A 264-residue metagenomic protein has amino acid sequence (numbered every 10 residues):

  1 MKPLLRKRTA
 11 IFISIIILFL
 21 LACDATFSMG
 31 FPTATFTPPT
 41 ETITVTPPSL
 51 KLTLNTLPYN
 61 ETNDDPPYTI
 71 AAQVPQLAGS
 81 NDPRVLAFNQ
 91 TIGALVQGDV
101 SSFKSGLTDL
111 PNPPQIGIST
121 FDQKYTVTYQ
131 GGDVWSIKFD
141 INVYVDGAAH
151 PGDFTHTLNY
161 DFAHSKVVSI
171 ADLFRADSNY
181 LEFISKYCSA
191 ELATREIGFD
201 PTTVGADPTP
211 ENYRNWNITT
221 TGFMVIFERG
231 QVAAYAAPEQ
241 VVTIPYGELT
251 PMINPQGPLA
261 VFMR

Functional and structural regions predicted by a protein language model:
P3-I16: N-terminal Sec-pathway targeting helices
F19-A22: C-terminal motif of bacterial Sec signal peptides marking the signal peptidase cleavage site
D24-R264: Compositionally biased intrinsically disordered regions enriched in Thr/Gly
